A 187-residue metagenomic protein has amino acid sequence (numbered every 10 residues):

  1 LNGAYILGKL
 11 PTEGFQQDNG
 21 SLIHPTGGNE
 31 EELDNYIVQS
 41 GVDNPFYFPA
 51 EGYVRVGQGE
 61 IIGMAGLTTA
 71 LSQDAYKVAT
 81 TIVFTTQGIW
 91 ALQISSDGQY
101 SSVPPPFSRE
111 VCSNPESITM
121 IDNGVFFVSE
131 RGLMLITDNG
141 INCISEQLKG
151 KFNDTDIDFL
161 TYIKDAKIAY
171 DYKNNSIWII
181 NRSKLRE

Functional and structural regions predicted by a protein language model:
L1-L92, R182-E187: N-terminal beta-propeller domains
M64-E187: Beta-sheet-dominated scaffold domains
